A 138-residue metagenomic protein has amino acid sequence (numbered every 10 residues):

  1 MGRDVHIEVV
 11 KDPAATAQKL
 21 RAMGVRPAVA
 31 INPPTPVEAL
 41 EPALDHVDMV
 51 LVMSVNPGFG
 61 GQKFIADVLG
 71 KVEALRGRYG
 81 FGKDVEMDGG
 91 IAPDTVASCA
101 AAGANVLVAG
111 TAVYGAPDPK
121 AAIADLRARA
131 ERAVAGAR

Functional and structural regions predicted by a protein language model:
M1-D84: Conserved anion-binding
K11-A14, V37, P93, A116-K120: Loop/helix-junction capping segments adjacent to catalytic residues or to phosphate/diphosphate-binding pockets
T35-H46, G90-L107: Catalytic cores of alpha/beta
M49, M53, A100-A102, A122: Mobile acidic interaction elements
V50, L75, D88, C99 (+2 more regions): Conserved, mostly hydrophobic/aromatic
N56-G58, G90-D94, V113-Y114: Short Gly/Pro-enriched loop/turn and capping motifs at secondary-structure junctions
A100, G115-R138: C-terminal helical cap(s) of enzyme catalytic domains, especially alpha/beta-barrels
V106-A109, Y114-G115: Acidic, Mg2+-coordinating phosphoryl-transfer loop and its flanking beta/alpha structural elements, shared across
